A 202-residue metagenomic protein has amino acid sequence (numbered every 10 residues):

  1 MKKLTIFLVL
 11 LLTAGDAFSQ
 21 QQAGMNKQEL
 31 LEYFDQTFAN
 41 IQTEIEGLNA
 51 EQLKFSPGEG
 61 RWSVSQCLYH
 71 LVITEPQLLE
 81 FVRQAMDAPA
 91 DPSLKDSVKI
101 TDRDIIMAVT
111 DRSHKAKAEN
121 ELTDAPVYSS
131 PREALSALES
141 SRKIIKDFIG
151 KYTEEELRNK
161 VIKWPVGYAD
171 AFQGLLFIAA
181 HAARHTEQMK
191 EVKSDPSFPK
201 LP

Functional and structural regions predicted by a protein language model:
M1-M25, P202: Bacterial Sec-dependent N-terminal signal peptides
Q21-Q42: Short N-terminal segments immediately surrounding and downstream of signal-peptide cleavage
G24-L30, Q52-G58, S63-Y69, D124-E133 (+1 more regions): Second-shell loop/turn segments in exported
Y33-A39, S136, E154-E156: Metal-centered catalytic cores of metalloenzymes
F34, A134-L138, L175-I178: Hydrophobic packing residues in well-ordered alpha-helices of helical domains and bundles
T43-G58, A116-Y128, K143-G174: Acidic interhelical loop/turn segments
F55-I105, K151, E155-P202: Short, contiguous alpha-helical
M86-I149: Surface-exposed, polar helix/loop patches in the mature regions of secreted/periplasmic/lumenal proteins that form
